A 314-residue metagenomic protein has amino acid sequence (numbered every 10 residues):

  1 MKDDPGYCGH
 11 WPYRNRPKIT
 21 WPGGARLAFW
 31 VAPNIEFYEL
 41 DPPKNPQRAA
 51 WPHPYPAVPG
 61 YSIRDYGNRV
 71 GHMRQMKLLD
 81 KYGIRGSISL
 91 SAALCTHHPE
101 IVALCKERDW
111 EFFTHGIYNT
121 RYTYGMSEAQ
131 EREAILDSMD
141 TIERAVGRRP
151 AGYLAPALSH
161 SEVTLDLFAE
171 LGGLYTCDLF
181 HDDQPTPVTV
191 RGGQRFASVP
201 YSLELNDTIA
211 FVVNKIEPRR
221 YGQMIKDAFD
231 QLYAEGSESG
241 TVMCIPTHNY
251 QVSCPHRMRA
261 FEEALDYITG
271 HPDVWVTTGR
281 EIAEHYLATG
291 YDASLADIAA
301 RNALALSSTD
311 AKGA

Functional and structural regions predicted by a protein language model:
M1-G152, A157-A197, G222-I245, Q251-A314: Catalytic alpha-helical scaffold of carbohydrate-active enzymes acting on polysaccharides/glycoconjugates
P185, V199-R220, G240: Positively charged, amphipathic and often flexible ligand-engagement surfaces
